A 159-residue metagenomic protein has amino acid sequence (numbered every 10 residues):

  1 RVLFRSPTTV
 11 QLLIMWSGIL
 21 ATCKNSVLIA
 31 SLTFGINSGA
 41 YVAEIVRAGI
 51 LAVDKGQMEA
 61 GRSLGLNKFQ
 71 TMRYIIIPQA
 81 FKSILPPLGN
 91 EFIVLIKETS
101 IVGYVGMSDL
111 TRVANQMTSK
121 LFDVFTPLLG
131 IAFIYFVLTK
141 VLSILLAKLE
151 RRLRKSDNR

Functional and structural regions predicted by a protein language model:
R1-R159: Transmembrane alpha-helices and adjacent helix-loop boundaries
